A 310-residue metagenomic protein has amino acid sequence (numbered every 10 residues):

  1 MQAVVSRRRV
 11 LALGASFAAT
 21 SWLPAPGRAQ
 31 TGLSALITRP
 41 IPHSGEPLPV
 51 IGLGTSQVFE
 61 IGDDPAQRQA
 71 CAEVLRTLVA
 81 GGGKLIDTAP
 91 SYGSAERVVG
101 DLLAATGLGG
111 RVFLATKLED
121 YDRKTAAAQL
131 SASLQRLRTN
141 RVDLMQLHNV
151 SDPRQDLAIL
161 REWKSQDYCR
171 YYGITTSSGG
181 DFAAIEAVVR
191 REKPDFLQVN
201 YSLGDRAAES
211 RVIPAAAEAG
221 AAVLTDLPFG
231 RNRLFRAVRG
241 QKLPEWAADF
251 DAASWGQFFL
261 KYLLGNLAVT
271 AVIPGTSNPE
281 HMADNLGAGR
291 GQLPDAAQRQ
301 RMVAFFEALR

Functional and structural regions predicted by a protein language model:
M1-S21: N-terminal secretory signal peptides and thylakoid transit peptides that target proteins across membranes
P24-T55, D64: C-terminal segment of N-terminal export signals and the immediately downstream linker at the start of the mature
I41, L53, I86, V99 (+8 more regions): Conserved, mostly hydrophobic/aromatic
H43-G45, G100-G109, L134-R138, E162-K164 (+1 more regions): Acidic (Asp/Glu)-rich catalytic clusters
Q57-R68, K117-R123, D249: Active-site mouth loops of central-metabolism enzymes
P65-T77, R123-R136, G180-A187: Short, acidic/polar
A127-Q146, Q166: CE4/NodB-like, metal-dependent polysaccharide N-deacetylase domain that modifies extracellular/periplasmic N-acetylated
V150-R310: Beta/alpha (TIM)-barrel catalytic core signal, keyed to glycine-rich beta->alpha loops juxtaposed to Asp/Glu that bind
